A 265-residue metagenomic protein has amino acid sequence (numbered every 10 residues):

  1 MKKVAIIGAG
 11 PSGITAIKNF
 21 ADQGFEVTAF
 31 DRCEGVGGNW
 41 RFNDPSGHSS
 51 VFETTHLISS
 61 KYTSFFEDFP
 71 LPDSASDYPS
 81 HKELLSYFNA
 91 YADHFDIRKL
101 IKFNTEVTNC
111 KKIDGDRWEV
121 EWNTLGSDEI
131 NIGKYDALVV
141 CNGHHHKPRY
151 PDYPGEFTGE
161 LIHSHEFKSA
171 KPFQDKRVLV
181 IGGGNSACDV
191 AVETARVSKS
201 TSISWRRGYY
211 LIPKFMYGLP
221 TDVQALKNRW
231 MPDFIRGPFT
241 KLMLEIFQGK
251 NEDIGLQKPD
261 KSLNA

Functional and structural regions predicted by a protein language model:
M1-K3, N104, D175: Phosphate-coordination loops involved in phosphoryl transfer and adenosine-cofactor binding
A5-V36, R41, N89, E129 (+2 more regions): Rossmann-like dinucleotide-binding core of oxidoreductases
E34-G35, P70-L71, V107-T108, L125-S127 (+1 more regions): Conserved beta-strand elements of beta-rich interaction domains across eukaryotes, especially beta-propellers
P45-L71, D222-F234: N-terminal glycine-rich dinucleotide-binding loop that anchors FAD/FMN and/or NAD(P) in oxidoreductases
H56-I58, D96, D152-E156: Short, conserved catalytic or adaptor-binding loops enriched in Gly and charged residues
T63, I101-K102, G159-I162: Conserved beta-strand scaffold positions in the cores of enzyme catalytic domains, especially in NTP/NDP-utilizing
E67-S80, E119, Q174, K258: Helix-loop-beta segment of a Rossmann-like dinucleotide-binding subdomain
S76-H145: Feature captures the FAD/FMN-dependent oxidoreductase FAD-binding
